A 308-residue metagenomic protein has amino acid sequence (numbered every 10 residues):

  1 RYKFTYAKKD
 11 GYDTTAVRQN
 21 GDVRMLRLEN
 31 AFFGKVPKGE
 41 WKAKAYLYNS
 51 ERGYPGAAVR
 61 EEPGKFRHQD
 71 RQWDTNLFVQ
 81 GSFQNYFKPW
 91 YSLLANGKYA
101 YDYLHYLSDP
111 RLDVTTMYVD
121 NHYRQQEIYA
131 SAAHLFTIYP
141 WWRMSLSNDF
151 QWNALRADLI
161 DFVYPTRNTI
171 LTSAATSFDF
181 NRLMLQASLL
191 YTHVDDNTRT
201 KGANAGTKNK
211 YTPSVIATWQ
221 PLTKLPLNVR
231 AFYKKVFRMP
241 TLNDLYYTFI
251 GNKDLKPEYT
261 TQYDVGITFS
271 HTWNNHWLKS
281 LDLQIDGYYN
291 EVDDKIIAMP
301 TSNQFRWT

Functional and structural regions predicted by a protein language model:
F4-D10, V36-K38, L47-E51, Y99-Y103 (+8 more regions): Transmembrane beta-strands of outer-membrane beta-barrel pores
T5, W90, L94-S108, L222 (+2 more regions): Membrane-embedded beta-barrel scaffold of Gram-negative outer-membrane proteins
K9-M25, G39-L93, G97-Q126, L159: Flexible loop and strand-edge segments within Gram-negative outer membrane beta-barrel domains
T15-G21, G56-A58, H68-R71, H105-P110 (+4 more regions): Outer-membrane beta-barrel domain signature, especially the mid-to-C-terminal portions of large Gram-negative OMP
D22-L26, W73-L77, R124-I128, Y164-I170 (+4 more regions): Residues that define the transmembrane beta-barrel architecture of outer-membrane proteins
N30-G34, V79-N85, A130-F136, T172-F178 (+2 more regions): Residues on the lipid-exposed face of transmembrane beta-strands in outer-membrane beta-barrel proteins
K35-E40, Y86-S92, T137-R143, N181-R182 (+2 more regions): Short loop/turn motifs that connect adjacent beta-strands in outer-membrane beta-barrel proteins
R143-P226, F232-Y233: Signature of Gram-negative outer-membrane beta-barrel scaffolds
